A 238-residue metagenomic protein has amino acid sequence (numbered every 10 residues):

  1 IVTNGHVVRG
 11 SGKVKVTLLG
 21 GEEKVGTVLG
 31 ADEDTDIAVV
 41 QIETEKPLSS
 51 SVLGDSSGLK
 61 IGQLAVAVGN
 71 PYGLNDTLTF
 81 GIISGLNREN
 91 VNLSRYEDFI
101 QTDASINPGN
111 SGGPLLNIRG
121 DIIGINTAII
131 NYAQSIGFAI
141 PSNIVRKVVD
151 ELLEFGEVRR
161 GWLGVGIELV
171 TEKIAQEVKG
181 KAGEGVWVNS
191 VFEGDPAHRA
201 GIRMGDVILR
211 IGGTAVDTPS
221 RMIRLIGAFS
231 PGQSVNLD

Functional and structural regions predicted by a protein language model:
I1-A200, M204, R210-S234: Serine-dependent protease modules
